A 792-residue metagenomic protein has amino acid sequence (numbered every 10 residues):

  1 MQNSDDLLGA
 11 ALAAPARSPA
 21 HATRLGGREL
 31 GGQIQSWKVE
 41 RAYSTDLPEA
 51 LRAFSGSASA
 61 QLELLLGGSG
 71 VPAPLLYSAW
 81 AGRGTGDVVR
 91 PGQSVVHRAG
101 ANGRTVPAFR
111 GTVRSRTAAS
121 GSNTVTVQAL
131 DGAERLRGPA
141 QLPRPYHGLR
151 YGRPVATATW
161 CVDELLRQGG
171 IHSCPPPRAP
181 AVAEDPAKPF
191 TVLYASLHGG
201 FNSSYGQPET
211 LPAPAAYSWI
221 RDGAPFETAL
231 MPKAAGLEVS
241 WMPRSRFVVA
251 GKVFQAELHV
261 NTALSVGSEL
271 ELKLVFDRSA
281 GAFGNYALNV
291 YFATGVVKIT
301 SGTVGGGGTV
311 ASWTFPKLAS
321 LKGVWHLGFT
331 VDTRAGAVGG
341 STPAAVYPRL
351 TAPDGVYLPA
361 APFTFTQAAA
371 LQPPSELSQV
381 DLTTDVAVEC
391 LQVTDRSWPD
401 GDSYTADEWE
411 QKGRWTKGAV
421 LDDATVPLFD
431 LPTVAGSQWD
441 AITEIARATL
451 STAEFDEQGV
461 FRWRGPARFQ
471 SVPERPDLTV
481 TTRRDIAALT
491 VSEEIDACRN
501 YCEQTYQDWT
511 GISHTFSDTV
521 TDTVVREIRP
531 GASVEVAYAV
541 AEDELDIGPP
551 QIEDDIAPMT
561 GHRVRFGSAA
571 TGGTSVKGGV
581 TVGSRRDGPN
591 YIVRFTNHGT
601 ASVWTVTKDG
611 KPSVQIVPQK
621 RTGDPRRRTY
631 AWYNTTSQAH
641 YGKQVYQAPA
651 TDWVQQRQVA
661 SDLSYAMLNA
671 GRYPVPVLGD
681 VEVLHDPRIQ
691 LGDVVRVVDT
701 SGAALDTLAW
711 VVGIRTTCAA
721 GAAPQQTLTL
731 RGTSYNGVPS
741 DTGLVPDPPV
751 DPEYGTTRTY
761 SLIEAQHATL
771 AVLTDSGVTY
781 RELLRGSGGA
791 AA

Functional and structural regions predicted by a protein language model:
M1-G401, T425, F429-A435, W439-L450 (+5 more regions): Assembly/oligomerization scaffold segments
M1-G9, A20-A22, S120-Y151, F283 (+3 more regions): Acidic, low-complexity/disordered segments
N3-R17, P175-S218, G223, F247 (+9 more regions): Surface-exposed fibrous attachment elements
C161-L165, D402-T416: Short, charged, amphipathic alpha-helices and their helix-cap/turn boundaries
G413-L431: Short, conserved helix/loop micro-motifs enriched in His/Cys and acidic residues
A446-R447, S451-T479: Extended amphipathic alpha-helical segments with heptad-repeat/coiled-coil character used for oligomerization, fusion
Q658-R672: Stable alpha-helical structural segments in soluble proteins, enriched in small hydrophobic residues
